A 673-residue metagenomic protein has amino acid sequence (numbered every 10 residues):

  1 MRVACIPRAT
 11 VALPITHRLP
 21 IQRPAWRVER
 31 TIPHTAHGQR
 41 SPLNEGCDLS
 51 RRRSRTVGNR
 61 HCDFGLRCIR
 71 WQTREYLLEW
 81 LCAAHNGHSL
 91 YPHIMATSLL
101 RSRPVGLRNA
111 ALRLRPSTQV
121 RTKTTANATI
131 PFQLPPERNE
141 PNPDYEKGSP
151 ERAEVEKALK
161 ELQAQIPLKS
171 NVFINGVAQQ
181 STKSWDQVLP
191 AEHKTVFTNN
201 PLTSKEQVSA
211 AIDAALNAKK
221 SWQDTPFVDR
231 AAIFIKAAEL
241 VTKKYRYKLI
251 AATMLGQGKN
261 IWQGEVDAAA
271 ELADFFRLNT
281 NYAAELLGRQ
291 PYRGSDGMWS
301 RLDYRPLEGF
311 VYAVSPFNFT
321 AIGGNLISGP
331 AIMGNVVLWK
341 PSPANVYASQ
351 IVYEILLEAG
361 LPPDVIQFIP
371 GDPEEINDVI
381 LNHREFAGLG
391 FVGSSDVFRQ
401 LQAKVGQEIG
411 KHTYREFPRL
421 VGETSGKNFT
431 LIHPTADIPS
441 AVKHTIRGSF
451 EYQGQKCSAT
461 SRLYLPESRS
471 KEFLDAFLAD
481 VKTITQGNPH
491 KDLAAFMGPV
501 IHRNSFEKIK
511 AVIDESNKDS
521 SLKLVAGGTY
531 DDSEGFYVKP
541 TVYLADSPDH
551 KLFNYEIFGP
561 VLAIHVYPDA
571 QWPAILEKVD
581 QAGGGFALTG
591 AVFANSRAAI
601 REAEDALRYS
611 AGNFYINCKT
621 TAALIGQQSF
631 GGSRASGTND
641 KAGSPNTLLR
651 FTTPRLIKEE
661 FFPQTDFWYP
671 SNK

Functional and structural regions predicted by a protein language model:
R2, Q22-R40, S50-T73, W80-C82 (+15 more regions): Conserved C-terminal structural/oligomerization subdomain of aldehyde/semialdehyde dehydrogenase
V3-L13, L19, A96-A111: N-terminal chloroplast transit peptides
N59, I355-G360, N382-R384, G388 (+5 more regions): ALDH superfamily catalytic-core signature
L107, L114, T122-E192, V196: Hydrophobic face of amphipathic alpha-helices that form TPR/SEL1-like repeat modules and related alpha-solenoid
K194, R230, T253, G334 (+8 more regions): Residue-level signal for inorganic ion chemistry
K205-L216, A231-Y247, G258-G288, R301: Long amphipathic alpha-helix in the N-terminal Rossmann-like dinucleotide-binding domain of NAD(P)-dependent
N217, S221-D224, E239, K243 (+13 more regions): Conserved helix-loop functional segments at active or binding sites
M254, A273, A283-S440, A494 (+1 more regions): Rossmann-like NAD(P) dinucleotide-binding subdomain of oxidoreductase/dehydrogenase enzymes
